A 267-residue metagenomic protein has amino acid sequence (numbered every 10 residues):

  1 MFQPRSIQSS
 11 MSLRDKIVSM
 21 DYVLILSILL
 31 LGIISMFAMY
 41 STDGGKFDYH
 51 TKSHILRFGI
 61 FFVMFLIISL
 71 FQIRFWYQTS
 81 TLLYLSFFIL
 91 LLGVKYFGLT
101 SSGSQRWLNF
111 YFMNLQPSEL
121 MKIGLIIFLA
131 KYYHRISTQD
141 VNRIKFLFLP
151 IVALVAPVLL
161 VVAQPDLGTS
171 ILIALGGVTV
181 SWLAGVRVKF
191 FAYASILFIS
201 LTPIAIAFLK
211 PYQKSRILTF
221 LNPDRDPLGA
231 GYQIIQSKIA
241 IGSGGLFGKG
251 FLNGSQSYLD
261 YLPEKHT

Functional and structural regions predicted by a protein language model:
M1-Q8: Catalytic, metal-anchored helix/loop core of enzyme active sites in primary metabolism
M11-I28: N-terminal membrane topogenic signal
K16-V18, F146-L147, A184, L259-L262: Helix-boundary and loop/linker segments of multi-pass membrane transporters
I25-Q233: Hydrophobic alpha-helical transmembrane segments of multi-pass inner membrane proteins, especially in bacterial systems
T219, P223-T267: TM-adjacent membrane-interface loops and short helices in multi-pass inner/ER membrane proteins
